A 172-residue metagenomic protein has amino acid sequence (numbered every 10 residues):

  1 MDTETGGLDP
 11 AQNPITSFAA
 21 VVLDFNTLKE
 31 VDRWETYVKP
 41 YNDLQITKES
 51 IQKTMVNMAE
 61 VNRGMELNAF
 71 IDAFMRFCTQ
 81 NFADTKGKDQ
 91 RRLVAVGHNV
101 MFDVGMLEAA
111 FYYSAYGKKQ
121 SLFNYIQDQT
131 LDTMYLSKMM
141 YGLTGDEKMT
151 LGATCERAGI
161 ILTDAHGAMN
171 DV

Functional and structural regions predicted by a protein language model:
M1-E108, G152-I161, H166: Conserved non-catalytic scaffold segment of RNase H-like nuclease domains
D103-Q129: Substrate-recognition/cap helix-loop segment adjacent to the acidic, metal-dependent catalytic center of Asp-based
F111-Y116, Y141-G142, E156-G159: A generic structural signal for secondary-structure junctions that act as hinges or helix/strand caps at the edges
D128-D146: Short alpha-helix plus adjacent loop in nuclease-associated cores
E147-L151: Juxtamembrane/interfacial segments flanking transmembrane helices
N170: Acidic donor-binding loop at a coil-to-helix junction in glycosyltransferase catalytic cores that engages
